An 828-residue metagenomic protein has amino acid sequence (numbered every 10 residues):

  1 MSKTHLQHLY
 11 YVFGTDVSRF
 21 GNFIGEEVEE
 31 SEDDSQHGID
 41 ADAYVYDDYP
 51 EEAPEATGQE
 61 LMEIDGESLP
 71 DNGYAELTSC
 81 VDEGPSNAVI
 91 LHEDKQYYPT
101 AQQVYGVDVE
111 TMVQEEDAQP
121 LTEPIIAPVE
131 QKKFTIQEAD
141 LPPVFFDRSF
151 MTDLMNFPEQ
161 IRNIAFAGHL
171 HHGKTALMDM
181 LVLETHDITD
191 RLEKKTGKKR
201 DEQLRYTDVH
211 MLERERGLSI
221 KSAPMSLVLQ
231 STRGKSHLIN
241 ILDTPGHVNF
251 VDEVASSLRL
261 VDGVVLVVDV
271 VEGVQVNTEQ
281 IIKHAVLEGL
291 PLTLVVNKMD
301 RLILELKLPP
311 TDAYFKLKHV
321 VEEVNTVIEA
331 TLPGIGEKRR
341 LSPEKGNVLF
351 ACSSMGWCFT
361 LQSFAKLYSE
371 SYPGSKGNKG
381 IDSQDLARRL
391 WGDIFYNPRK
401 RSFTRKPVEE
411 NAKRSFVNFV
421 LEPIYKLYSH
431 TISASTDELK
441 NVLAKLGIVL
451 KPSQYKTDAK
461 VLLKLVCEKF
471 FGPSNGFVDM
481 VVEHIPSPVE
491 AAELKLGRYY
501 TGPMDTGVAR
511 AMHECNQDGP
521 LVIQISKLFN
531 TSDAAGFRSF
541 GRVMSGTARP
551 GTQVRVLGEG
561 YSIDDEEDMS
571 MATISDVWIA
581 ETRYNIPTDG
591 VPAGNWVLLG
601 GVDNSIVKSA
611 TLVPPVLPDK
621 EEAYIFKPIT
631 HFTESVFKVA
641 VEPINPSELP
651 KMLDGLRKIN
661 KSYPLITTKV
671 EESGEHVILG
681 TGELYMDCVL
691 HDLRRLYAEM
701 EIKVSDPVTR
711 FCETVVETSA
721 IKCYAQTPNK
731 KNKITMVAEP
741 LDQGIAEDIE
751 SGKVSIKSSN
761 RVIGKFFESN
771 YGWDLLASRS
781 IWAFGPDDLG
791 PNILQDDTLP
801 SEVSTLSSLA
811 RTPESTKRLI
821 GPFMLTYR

Functional and structural regions predicted by a protein language model:
S2-T4, Y10-Y11: Long, acidic (E/D-rich), serine/proline-rich intrinsically disordered low-complexity regions in eukaryotic proteins
L9-E26, E30-R828: Structural and coupling elements of P-loop NTPases
